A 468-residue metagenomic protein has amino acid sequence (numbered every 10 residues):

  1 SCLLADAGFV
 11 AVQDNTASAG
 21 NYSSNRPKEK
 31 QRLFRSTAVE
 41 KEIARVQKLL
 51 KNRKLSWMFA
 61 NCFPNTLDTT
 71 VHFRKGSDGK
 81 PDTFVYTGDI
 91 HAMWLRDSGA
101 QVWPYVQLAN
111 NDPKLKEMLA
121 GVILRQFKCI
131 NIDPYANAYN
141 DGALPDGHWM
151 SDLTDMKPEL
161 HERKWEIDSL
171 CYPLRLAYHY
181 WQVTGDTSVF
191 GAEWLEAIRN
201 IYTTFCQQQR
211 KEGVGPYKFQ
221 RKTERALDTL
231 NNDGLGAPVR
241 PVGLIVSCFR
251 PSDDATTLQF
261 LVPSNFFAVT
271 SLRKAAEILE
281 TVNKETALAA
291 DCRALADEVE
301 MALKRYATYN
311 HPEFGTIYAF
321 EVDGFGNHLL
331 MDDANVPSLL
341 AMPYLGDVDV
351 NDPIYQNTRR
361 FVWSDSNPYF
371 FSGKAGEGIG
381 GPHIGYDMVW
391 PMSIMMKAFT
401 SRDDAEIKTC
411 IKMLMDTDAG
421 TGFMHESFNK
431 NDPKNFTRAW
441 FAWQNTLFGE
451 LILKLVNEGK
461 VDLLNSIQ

Functional and structural regions predicted by a protein language model:
C2, D6-R96: Low-complexity, Ser/Thr/Pro/Gly-enriched N-terminal "stalk/linker" regions
D14-Q31, D228-L244, S466: Acidic, low-complexity proline/glycine-rich segments
A38-K51, A100-P113, Y172-T187, F266-E285 (+3 more regions): Well-ordered alpha-helical scaffold segments within catalytic/enzyme domains
M58, P113-C129, T187-C206, A275 (+4 more regions): Extended, well-ordered alpha-helical scaffold segments
L67-P81, L144-L153, P238-R250, A419-E426: Active-site-adjacent bridging/hinge elements
H91-L119, I123-L227, A442-V456: Aromatic-rich carbohydrate-recognition surfaces in CAZymes
L95, N131-Y135, Y139-G142, H148 (+4 more regions): Extended ligand-binding clefts on enzyme/binding-domain cores
D152-P158, R163-E166, L329-D349, D387-Q468: C-terminal capping/lid segments that line or modulate ligand- or cofactor-binding pockets
